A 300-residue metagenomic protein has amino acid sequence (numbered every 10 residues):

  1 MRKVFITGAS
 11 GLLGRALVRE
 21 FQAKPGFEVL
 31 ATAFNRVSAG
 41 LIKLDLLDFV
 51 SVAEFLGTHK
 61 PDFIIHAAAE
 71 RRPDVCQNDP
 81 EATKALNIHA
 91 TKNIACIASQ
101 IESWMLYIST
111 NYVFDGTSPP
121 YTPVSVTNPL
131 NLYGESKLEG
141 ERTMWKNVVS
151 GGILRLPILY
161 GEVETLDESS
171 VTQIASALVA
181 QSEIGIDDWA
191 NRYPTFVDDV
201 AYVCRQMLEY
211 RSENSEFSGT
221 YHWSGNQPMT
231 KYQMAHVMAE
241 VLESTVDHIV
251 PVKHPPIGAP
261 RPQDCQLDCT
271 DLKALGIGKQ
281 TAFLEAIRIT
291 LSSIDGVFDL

Functional and structural regions predicted by a protein language model:
R2-K24: N-terminal Rossmann NAD(P)H-binding glycine-rich loop of SDR-like oxidoreductase domains
N35-F49: Rossmann-fold cofactor-recognition segment
L46-L86: NAD(P)H-binding glycine-rich loop region in Rossmannoid oxidoreductase-like domains and their noncatalytic homologs
N78-L106: NAD(P)-cofactor binding segment of oxidoreductase domains
A85, H89-N93, V113-L154, I158-Y160: Catalytic helix-loop patch of NAD(P)-dependent Rossmann-fold dehydrogenases
R142-R192, D198-Q206: NAD(P)-dependent short-chain dehydrogenase/reductase
V203-C204, Y210-I257, F298-L300: Mid/C-terminal beta-alpha module of Rossmann-like enzyme folds, strongest in SDR-family dehydrogenases/epimerases
Q263-L300: C-terminal amphipathic/interface module of NAD(P)-dependent oxidoreductases and related NAD-binding regulators
